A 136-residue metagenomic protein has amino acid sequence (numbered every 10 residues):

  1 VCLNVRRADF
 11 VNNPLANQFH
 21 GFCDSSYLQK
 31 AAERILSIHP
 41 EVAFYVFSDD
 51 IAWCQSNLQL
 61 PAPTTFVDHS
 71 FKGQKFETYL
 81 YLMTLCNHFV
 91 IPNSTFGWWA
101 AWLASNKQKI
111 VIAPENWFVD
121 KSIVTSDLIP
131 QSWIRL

Functional and structural regions predicted by a protein language model:
V1-Q74, K107: Core catalytic architecture of nucleotide-activated donor-dependent transferases building glycoconjugates
Y27, W53-N57, W98-W102, N116-W117 (+1 more regions): Tryptophan-centered motif/residue detector
F66-D68, A113, R135: Structural signal for conserved beta-strand scaffold positions within catalytic alpha/beta enzyme cores
F76-I123: A donor-sugar binding/catalytic signature common to diverse glycosyltransferases and related nucleotide-sugar
D120-L136: Leloir-type glycosyltransferase catalytic cores
